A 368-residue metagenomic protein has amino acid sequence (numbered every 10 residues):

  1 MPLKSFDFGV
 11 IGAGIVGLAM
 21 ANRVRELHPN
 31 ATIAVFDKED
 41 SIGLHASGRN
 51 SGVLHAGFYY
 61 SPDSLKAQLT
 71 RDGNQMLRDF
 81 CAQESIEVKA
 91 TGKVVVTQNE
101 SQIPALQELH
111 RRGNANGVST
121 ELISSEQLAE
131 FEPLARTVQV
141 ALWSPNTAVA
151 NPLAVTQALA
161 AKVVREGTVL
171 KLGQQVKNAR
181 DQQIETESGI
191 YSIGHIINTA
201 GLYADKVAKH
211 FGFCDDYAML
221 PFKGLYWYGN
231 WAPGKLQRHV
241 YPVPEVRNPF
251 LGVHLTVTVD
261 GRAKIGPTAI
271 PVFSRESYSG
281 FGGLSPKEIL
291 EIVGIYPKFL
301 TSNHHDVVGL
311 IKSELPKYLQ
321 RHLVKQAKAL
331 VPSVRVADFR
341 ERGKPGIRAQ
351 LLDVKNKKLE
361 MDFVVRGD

Functional and structural regions predicted by a protein language model:
P2-V16, A34: Beta1/beta-strand and adjacent pyrophosphate-binding region of the FAD-binding site in flavoprotein oxidoreductases
V16, S41, Y203: Conserved Rossmann-like nucleotide-cofactor binding loop
A19, T186-L284: Flavin-dependent oxidoreductases
R25-R49: Glycine-rich FAD pyrophosphate-binding loop
G52-Q127, V253, R262-K264, S274 (+1 more regions): Dinucleotide-binding Rossmann-like beta1-alpha1 core, especially the glycine-rich loop that anchors the ADP
S61-D72, V96-L106, L142-K162, I311-Q320: Short beta-strand to alpha-helix junction loop
A141-H195, T199-K206: Helical element adjacent to the flavin cofactor pocket in flavoenzyme catalytic cores
F250, N303-D368: C-terminal catalytic lobe of FAD-dependent flavoproteins
